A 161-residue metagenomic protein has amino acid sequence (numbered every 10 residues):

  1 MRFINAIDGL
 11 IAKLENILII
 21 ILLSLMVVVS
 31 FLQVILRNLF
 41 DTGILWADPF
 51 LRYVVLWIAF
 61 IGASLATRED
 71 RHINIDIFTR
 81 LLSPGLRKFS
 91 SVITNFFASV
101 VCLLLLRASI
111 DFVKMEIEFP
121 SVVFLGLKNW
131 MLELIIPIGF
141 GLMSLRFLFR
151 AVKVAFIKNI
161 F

Functional and structural regions predicted by a protein language model:
M1-F161: Alpha-helical transmembrane segments and membrane-interface helix-loop junctions in multi-pass membrane proteins
